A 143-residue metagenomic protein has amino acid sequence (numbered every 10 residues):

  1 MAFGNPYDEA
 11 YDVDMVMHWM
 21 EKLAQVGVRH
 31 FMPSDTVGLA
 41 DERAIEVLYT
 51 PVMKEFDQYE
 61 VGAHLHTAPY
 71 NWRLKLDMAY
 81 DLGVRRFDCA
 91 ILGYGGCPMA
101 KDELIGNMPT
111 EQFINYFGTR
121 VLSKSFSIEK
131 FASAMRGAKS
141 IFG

Functional and structural regions predicted by a protein language model:
M1-G143: Catalytic cores and adjacent flexible loops of soluble metabolic enzymes that perform enolate/carbanion chemistry on
